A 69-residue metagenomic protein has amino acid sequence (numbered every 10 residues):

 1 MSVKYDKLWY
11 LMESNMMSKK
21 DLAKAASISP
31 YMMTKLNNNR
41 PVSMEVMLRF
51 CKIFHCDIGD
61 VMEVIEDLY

Functional and structural regions predicted by a protein language model:
M1-S18: A short, Lys/Arg-rich alpha-helix, primarily the initiator
E13, S27, N38, E66: Residue-level detection of the helix-turn-helix DNA-binding "recognition helix"
L22-A23: Short alpha-helical "recognition helix" segments of helix-turn-helix
I28-V42: Recognition helix of helix-turn-helix/homeodomain-like DNA-binding domains that insert into the DNA major groove
N39-K52: Short, basic-rich loop-to-helix N-cap that marks the start of a DNA-contacting helix
H55-Y69: Short C-terminal boundary/hinge segments that cap the last helix of small helical domains
